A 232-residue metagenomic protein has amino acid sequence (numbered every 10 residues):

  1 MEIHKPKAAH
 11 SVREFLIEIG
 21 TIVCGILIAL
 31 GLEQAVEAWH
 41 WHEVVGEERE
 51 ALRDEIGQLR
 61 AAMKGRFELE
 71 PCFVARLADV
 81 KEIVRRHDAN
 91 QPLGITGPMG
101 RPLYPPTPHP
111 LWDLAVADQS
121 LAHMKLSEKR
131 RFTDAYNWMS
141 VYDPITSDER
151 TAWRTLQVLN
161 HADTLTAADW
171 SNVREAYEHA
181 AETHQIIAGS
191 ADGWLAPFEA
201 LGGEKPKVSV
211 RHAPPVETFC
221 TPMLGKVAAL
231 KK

Functional and structural regions predicted by a protein language model:
M1-R13, Q34-K232: Long, hydrophobic alpha-helical segments that serve as membrane-spanning/inserting helices
E18-L32: Hydrophobic membrane-insertion alpha-helices, especially the h-region of bacterial N-terminal signal peptides
